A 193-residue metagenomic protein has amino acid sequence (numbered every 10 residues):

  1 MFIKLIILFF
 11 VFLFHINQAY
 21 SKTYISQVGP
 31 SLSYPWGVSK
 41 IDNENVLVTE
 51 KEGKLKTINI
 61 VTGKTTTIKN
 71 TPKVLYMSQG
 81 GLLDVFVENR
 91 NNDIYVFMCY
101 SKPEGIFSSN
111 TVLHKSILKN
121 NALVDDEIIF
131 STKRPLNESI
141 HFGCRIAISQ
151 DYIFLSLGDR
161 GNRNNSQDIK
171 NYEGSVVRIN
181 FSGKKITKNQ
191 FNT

Functional and structural regions predicted by a protein language model:
K4-H15: Sec-dependent N-terminal signal peptides
Y20-R163: Acidic, Gly/Ser/Thr-rich repeat motifs that build Ca2+-stabilized beta-propeller blades
T111-N121, I169-S182: Beta-propeller blade signature
N121-A122, I148-F154, R178-F191: Secondary-structure boundary elements
R134, S139, T187-T193: Short, surface-exposed recognition loops and adjoining beta-strand edges that mediate ligand/DNA contacts, enriched
C144, Q167-K170: A generic "alpha-helical surface" signal
G161-S166, T193: Short helix/strand-bridging catalytic loops that position acidic/His residues to coordinate divalent metals and engage
